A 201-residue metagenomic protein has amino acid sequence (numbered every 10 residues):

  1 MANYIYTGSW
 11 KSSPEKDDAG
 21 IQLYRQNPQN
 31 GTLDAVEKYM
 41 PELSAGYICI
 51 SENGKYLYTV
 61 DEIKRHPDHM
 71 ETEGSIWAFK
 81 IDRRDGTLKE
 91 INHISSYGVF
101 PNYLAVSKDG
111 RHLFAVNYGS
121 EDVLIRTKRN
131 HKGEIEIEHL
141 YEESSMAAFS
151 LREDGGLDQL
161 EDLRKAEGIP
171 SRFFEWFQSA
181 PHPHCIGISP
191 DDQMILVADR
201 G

Functional and structural regions predicted by a protein language model:
M1, I50-G54, V106-D109, P190-D191: Residue-level detector of Asp-centered blade-edge/turn motifs that repeat once per structural unit in beta-propeller
K11-E15, I63-D68, G119-V123: Short glycine/acidic-enriched loop and turn motifs that connect beta-strands
D17-G20, L33, T72-S75, K132 (+3 more regions): A detector of repeated loop/turn-to-beta-strand junctions in beta-rich toroidal repeat architectures
Y24-G31, F79-G86, A148-D158: Short loop/turn segments immediately following beta-strands, especially the blade-tip and inter-blade linker loops
K38-E42, H93-Y97, W176-Q178: Surface loop/turn motifs at the tips and blade-to-blade linkers of beta-strand repeat domains
H93, Q159-Q178: Surface-exposed loop and turn segments in beta-propeller and other repeat-based domains that flank or scaffold
